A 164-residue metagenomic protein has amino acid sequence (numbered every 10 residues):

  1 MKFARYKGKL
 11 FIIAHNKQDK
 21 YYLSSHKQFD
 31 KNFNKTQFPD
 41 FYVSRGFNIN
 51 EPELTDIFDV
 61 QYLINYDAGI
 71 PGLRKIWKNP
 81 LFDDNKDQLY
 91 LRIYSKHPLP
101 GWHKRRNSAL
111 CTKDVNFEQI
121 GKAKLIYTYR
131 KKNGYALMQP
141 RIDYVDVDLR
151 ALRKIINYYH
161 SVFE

Functional and structural regions predicted by a protein language model:
M1-E164: Short, surface-exposed polybasic-aromatic patches that bind anionic ligands, especially phosphate groups
